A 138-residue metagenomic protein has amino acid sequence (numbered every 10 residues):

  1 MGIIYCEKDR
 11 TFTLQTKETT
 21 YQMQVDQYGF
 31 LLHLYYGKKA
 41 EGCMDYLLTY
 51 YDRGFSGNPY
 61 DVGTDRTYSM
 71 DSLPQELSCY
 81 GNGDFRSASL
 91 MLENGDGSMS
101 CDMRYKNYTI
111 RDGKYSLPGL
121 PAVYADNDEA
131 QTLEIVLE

Functional and structural regions predicted by a protein language model:
M1-E138: N-terminal accessory beta-strand-rich subdomains and adjacent acidic, glycine-rich linkers that precede catalytic cores
